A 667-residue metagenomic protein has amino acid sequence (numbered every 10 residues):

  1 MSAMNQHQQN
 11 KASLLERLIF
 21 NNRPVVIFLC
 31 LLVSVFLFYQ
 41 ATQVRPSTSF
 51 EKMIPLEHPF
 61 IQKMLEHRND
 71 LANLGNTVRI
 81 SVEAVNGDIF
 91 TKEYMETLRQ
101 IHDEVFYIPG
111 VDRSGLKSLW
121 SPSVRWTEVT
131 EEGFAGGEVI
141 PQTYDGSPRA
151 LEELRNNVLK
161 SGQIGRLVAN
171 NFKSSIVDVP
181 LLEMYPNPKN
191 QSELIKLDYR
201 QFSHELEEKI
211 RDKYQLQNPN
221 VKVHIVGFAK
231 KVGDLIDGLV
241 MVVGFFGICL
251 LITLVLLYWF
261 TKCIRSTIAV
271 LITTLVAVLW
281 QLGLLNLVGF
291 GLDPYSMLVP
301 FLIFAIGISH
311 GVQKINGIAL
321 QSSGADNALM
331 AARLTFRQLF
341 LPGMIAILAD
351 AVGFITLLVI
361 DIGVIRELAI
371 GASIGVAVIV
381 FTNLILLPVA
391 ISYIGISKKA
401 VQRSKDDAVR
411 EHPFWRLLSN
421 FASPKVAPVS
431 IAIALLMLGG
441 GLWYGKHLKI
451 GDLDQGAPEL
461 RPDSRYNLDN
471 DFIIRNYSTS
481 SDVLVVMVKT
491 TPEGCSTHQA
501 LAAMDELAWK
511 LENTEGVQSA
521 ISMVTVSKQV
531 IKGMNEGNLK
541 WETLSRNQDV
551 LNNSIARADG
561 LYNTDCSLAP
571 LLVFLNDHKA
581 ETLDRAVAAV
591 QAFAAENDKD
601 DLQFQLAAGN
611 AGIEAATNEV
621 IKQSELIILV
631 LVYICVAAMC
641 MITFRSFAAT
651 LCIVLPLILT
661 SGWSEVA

Functional and structural regions predicted by a protein language model:
S2, F28, L287, F304-N316 (+2 more regions): Transmembrane alpha-helices and their membrane-interface boundaries in multi-pass membrane transporters and channels
S2-T48, V389, R403-D454, L468-D471: Signature of alpha-helical transmembrane segments and their immediate interfacial
S47-L116, S496-L501: Juxtamembrane extramembrane loops of integral membrane proteins
S81-A84, L98-T127, D505-Q529: Short amphipathic beta-strand/extended segments in non-transmembrane regions
E96, Y144-I264, A502, Q548-V636: Extracytoplasmic
I236-L292, V359-G363, I627-A667: Interfacial segments of transmembrane alpha-helices in multi-pass membrane proteins
Q321-L348: Helix-loop junctions and hydrophobic alpha-helical segments within the transmembrane domains of large membrane
N420-F421, K425-S545: Juxtamembrane segments of multi-pass membrane proteins
